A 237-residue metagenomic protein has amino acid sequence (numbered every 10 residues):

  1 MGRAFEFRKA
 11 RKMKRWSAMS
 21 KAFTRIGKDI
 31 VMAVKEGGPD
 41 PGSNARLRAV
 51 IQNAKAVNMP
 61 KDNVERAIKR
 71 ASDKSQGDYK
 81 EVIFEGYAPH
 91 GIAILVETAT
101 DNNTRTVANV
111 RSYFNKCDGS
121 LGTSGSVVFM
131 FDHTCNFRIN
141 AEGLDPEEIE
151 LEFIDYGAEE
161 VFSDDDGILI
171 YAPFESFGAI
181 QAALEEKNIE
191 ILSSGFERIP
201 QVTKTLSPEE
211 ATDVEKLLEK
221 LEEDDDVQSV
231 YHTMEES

Functional and structural regions predicted by a protein language model:
M1-G122, D132-N136, T205, H232: N-terminal cationic and glycine-rich segments that engage phosphates or anionic surfaces
G27-V31, P89-G91, V127-M130, E159-V161 (+1 more regions): A short alpha-helix capping/helix-coil boundary motif
T123-H133, D164-D166: Short, surface-exposed recognition loops or helix-turn segments adjacent to catalytic cores
N136-S237: Positively charged, low-complexity, intrinsically disordered RNA-binding extensions
